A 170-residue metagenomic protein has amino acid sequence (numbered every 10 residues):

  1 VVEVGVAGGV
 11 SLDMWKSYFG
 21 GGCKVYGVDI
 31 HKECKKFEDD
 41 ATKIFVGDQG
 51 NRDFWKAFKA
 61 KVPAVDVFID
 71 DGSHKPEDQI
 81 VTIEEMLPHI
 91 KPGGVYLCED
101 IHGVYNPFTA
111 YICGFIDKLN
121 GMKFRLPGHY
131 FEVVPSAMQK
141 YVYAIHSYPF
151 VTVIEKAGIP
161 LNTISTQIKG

Functional and structural regions predicted by a protein language model:
V1-G170: S-adenosylmethionine/decaboxylated-SAM
